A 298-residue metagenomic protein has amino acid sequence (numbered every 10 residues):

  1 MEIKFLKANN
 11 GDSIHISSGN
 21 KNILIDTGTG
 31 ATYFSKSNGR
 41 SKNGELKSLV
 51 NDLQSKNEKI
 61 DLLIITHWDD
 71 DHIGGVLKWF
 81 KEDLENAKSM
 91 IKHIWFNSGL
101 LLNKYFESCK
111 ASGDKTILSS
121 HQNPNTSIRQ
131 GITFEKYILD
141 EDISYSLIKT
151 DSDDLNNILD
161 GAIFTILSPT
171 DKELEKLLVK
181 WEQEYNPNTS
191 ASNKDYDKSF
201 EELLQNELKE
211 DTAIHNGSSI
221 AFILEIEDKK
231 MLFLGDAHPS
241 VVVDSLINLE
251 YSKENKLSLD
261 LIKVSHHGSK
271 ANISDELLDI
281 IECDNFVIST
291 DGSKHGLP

Functional and structural regions predicted by a protein language model:
M1-K56, H215-S240: Conserved beta-strand hairpin/beta-sheet module of binuclear metal-dependent hydrolase folds, prominently
K4-L6, I23, I64, W95 (+2 more regions): Hydrophobic/aromatic beta-strand patches that form the interior of the parallel beta-sheet core in alpha/beta enzyme
F5, N38-K42, K209-T212, I262-H266 (+1 more regions): Short, flexible loop segments at the rims of nucleotide/cofactor-binding pockets, characterized by
N10-D12, A31, W68-G74, L101-L102 (+4 more regions): Active-site environment of divalent metal-dependent phosphoester hydrolases
N38-V50, V76-F80, S120-K136, V242-N248 (+1 more regions): Well-ordered, non-membrane alpha-helical segments in soluble/globular domains
R40-I94, S252-S269, I280-D284: Active-site metal-binding motif and surrounding structural segment of the metallo-beta-lactamase
E82-K230: Flexible, acidic/histidine-containing loops and adjacent segments that form or flank the divalent-metal
L232-K294: Extended hydrophobic/aromatic segments used for targeting, binding, or gating
